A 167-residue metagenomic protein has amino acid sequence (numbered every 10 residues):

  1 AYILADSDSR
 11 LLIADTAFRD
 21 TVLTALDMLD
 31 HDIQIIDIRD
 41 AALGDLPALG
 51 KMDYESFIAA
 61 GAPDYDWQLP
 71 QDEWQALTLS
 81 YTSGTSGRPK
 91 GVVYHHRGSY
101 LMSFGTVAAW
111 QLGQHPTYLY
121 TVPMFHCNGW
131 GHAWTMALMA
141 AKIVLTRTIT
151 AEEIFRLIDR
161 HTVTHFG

Functional and structural regions predicted by a protein language model:
A1, L23, Q68, E152-F155: Short hydrophobic/charged patches on amphipathic alpha-helices used for structural packing and interfaces
A1-F18, G91-V93, Y120, K142-I149: Short beta-strand->loop structural element characteristic of the AMP-binding/adenylate-forming
A1-S56: Structural core segment of the AMP-binding/adenylate-forming
R10, T16, M52-E55, W74 (+3 more regions): Structural detector for helix-capping/boundary residues
L12, A76, T82-T85, Y118 (+3 more regions): Conserved S/T- and glycine-rich ATP-binding loop of Class I adenylate-forming
G50-M52, I58-Y81, R88, Q111-T117: Conserved pre-ATP/AMP-binding loop-to-beta segment of ANL
L77-M102: Conserved AMP-binding A3 loop
Y100-T117, F125-H165: Conserved AMP-binding/adenylation subdomain of ANL enzymes
